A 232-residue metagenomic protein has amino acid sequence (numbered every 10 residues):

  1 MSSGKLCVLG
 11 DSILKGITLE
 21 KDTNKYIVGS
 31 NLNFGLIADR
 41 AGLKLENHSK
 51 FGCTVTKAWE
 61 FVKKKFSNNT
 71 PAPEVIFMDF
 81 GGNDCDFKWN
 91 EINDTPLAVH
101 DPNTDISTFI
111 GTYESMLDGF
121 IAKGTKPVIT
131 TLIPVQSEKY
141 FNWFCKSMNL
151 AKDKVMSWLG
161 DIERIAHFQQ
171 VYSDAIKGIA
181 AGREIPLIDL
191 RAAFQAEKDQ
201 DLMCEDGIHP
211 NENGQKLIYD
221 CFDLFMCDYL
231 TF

Functional and structural regions predicted by a protein language model:
M1-S49, F66-A72, I76: Serine-esterase "nucleophile elbow" of acetyl-processing enzymes
G10, G16-T18, S49-G52, G81 (+2 more regions): Glycine-centered flexibility sites
I13, G52-T54, P134, F194: Residue-level detector of flexible, active-site-proximal loop/helix-junction positions within diverse enzyme catalytic
L14-G16, E20, T56, C85 (+2 more regions): Short, electropositive, low-hydrophobicity segments enriched in small/polar residues
N24-I27, V55-K57, I165-H167, I188-D189: A short linear-motif detector with a strong N-terminal bias
G29-N31, T56, D86, V155: Intrinsically disordered regions, especially transient/low-confidence alpha-helical propensity segments and coil-helix
C53-K63: Structural motif
K63-F232: Alpha-helical cap/lid subdomain in secreted, periplasmic, or secretory-pathway luminal O-acyl-processing enzymes
